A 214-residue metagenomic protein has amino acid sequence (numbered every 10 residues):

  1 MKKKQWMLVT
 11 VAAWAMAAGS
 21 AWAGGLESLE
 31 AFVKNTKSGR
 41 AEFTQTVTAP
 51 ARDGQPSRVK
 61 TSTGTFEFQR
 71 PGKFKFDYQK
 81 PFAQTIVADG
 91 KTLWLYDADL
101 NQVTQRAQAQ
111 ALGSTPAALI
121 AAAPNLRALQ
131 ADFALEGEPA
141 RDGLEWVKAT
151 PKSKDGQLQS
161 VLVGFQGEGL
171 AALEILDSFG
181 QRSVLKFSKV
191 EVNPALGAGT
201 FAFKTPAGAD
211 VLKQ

Functional and structural regions predicted by a protein language model:
M1-V9: Bacterial N-terminal signal peptides that target proteins for export
V9-A18: Bacterial N-terminal signal peptides
A21-A23: Boundary at the C-terminal end of the N-terminal hydrophobic targeting segment
A31-G90: N-terminal mature ectodomain segment of secretory-pathway/periplasmic proteins
Q45-V47, R70-G72, Y78-F82, D89-T92 (+6 more regions): A mature extracytoplasmic/lumenal domain signature
P50, K75, F82-Q84, N101-Q102 (+2 more regions): Short beta-strands and strand-coil junctions in structured, solvent-facing domains, enriched
L95-A121: Acidic/charged, solvent-exposed loop-and-adjacent secondary-structure segments enriched in E/D, K/R, S/T, and G/P
T104, A128-Q214: Gly/Pro-enriched, hydrophobic low-complexity segments that function as extracytoplasmic propeptides/linkers
